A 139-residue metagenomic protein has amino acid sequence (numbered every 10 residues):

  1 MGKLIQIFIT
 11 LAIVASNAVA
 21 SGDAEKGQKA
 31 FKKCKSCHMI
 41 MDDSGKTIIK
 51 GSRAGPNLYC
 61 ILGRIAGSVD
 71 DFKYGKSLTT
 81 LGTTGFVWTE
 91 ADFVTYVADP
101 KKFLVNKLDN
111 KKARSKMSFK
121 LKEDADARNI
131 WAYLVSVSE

Functional and structural regions predicted by a protein language model:
M1, A20-S21: Absolute protein N-terminus
G2-T10: Sec-dependent signal peptide recognition, specifically the positively charged N-region followed immediately by
T10-V19: Hydrophobic h-region of N-terminal signal peptides that target proteins for export in Gram-negative bacteria
S16, F86-E139: C-terminal capping alpha-helices of c-type cytochrome domains
G22-A24, Q28-F86, P100-K111, V137-E139: Periplasmic/extracellular electron-transfer cofactor-ligation site, primarily the c-type cytochrome heme-c attachment
